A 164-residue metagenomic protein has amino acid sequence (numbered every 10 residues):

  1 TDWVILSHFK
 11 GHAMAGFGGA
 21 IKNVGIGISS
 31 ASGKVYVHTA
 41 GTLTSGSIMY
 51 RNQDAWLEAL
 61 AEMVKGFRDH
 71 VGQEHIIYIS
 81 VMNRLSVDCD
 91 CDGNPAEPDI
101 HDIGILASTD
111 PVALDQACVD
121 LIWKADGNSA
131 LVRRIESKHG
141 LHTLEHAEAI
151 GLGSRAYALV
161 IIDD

Functional and structural regions predicted by a protein language model:
T1-D164: Extended, low-polarity segments enriched in aliphatic/aromatic residues
